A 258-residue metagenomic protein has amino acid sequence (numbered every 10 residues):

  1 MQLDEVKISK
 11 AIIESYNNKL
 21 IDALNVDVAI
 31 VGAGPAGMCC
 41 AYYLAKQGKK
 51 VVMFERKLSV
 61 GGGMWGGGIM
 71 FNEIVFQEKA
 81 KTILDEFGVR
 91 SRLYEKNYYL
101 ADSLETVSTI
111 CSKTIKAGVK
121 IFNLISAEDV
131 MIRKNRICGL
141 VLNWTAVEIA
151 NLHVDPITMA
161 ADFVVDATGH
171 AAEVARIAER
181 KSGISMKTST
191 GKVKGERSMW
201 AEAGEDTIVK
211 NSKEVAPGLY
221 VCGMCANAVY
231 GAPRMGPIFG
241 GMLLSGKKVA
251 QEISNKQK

Functional and structural regions predicted by a protein language model:
M1-V28, N143-W144, K192, R197-A201 (+2 more regions): Extreme N-terminal leader/targeting segments of oxidoreductases
D4-V6, R56-A80: Conserved N-terminal glycine-rich FAD pyrophosphate-binding loop of Rossmann-like flavoproteins
A29, A45-W65: Glycine-rich FAD pyrophosphate-binding loop
G32-A36: Glycine-rich Rossmann-fold phosphate-binding loop(s) that bind the pyrophosphate of adenine dinucleotide cofactors
Y43, E73-Y94: Conserved FAD-binding subdomain of flavin-dependent enzymes
G88-F163, A167, E173: Feature captures the FAD/FMN-dependent oxidoreductase FAD-binding
V154, H170-S198: Glycine-rich beta-alpha-beta "Rossmann" dinucleotide-binding loop(s) and their flanking helix/strand
V229-Q257: A conserved FAD-binding loop/helix module that cradles the flavin
